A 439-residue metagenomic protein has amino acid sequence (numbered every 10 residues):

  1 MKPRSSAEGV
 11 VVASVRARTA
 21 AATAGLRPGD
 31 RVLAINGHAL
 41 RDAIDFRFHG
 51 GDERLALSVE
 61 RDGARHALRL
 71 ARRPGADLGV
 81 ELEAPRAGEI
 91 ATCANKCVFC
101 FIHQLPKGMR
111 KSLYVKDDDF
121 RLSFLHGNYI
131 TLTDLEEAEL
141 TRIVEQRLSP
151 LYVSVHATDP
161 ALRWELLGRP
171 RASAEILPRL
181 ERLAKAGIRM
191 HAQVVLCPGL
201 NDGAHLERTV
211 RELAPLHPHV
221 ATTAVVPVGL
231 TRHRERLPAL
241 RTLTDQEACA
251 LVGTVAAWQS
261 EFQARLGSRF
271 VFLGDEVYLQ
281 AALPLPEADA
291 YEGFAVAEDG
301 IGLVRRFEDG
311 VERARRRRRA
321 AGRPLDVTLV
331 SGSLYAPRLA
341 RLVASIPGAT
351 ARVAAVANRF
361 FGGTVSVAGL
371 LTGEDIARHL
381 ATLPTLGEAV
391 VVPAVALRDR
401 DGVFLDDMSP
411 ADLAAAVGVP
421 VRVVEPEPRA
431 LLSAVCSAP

Functional and structural regions predicted by a protein language model:
M1-S6, V11, A281-P439: Radical SAM enzyme core and accessory elements
K2, R27, R47-L82: PDZ-domain C-terminal substructure recognizer with occasional recognition of PDZ-binding tails
E8-A17, G37-L40: Short, structured beta-strand/loop micro-motifs enriched in basic residues and often containing a Trp
A21-R41: Conserved PDZ fold ligand-binding element
G63-R65, P74-H219, G229-W258: Conserved Radical SAM active-site core
P150-Y152, R189-H191, T222-A224, F270-F272 (+1 more regions): Structural preference for beta-strand elements that scaffold enzyme active sites
R163, L200, V220-Q246, L266-D289 (+2 more regions): Flexible glycine/acidic-rich beta-alpha junction loops that bind and position SAM and/or redox cofactors in anaerobic
